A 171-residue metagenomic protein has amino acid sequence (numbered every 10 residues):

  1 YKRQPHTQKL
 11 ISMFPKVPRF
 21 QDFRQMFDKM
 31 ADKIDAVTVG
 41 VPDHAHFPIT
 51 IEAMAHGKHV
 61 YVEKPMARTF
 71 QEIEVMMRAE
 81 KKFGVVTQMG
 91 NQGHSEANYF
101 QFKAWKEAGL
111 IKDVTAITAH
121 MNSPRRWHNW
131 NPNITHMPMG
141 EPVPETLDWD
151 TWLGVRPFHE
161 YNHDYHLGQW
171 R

Functional and structural regions predicted by a protein language model:
Y1, W152: Conserved small/polar residues in nucleotide/adenosyl-binding loops
K2-H59, Q71-V86: N-terminal glycine-/serine-/threonine-rich beta1-alpha1-beta2 phosphate-ribose binding loop of Rossmann-like
H6-T7, R126-H128, E160-N162: Short, solvent-exposed loop/turn elements at domain surfaces
R24-Q25, Q92, N122, P157: Residues that form or immediately flank small-molecule/cofactor binding pockets and catalytic motifs
T38-V41, A45, K106, M121 (+1 more regions): Sec/Tat-exported extracytoplasmic proteins
H59-Y61, A67-T146, T151: A contiguous active-site-proximal alpha/beta segment in oxidoreductase catalytic domains
G154-R171: Glycine-rich phosphate/pyrophosphate-binding loop and adjacent beta-alpha nucleotide/cofactor-binding cores
